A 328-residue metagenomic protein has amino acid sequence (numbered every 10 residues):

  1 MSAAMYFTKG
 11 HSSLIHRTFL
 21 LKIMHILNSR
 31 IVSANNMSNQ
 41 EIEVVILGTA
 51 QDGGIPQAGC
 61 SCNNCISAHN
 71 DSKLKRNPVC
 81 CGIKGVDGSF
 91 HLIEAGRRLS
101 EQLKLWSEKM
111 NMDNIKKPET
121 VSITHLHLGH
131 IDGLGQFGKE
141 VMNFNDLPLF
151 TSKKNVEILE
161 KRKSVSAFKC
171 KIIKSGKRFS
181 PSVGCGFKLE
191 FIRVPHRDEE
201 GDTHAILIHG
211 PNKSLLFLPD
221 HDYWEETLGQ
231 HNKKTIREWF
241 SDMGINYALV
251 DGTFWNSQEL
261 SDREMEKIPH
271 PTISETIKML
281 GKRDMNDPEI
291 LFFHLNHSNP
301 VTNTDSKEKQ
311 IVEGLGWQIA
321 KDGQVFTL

Functional and structural regions predicted by a protein language model:
M1, T8, F19-S89: Zn-dependent metallo-beta-lactamase
E43, D146-P148, E289: Residues at the starts of beta-strands that form the adenosine-phosphate
T49, G53-P78, I83-V86, I173-E264: Active-site-proximal loop/helix segment associated with metal-binding centers of metalloenzymes
I55-L126, D132-M142, E225-E238: Pre-active-site segment of Zn-dependent metallo-hydrolases
L92-G96, P118-G129, T151-S152, F217-H221 (+3 more regions): Active-site neighborhood of phospho(di)ester-bond hydrolases with catalytic His/Asp-centered motifs
F144-H204, P211, G316-F326: Metallo-beta-lactamase
S214, D222-G323: Cap/insert and terminal regions of metallo-dependent hydrolase folds
